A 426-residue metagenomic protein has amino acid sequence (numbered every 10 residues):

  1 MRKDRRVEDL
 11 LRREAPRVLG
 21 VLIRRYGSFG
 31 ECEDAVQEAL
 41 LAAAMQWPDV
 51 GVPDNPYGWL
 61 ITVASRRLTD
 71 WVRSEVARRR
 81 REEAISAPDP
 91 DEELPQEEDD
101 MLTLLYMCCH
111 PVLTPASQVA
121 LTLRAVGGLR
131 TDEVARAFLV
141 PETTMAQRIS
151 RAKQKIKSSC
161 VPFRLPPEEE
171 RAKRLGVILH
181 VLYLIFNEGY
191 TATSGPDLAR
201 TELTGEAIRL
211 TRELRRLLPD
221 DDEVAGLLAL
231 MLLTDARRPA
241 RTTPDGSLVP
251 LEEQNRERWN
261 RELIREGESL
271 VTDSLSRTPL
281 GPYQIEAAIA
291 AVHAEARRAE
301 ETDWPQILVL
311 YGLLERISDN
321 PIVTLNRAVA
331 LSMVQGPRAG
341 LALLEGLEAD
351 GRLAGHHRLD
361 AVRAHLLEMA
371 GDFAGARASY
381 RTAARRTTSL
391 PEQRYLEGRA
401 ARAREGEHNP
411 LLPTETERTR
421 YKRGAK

Functional and structural regions predicted by a protein language model:
M1-G20, G30, A172-H180, L184: A short, charge-rich alpha-helical start-of-domain segment used by transcription regulators
L10-G30, A42-Q46, Y106, H110 (+2 more regions): Amphipathic, Lys/Arg- and hydrophobic-enriched alpha-helical face
D34-L41, D54-R66: Structural recognition of an alpha-helix C-terminal capping motif at a helix-to-coil junction
G51, I61-E83: Arg/Lys-rich amphipathic alpha helix in sigma70-family domain 2
R79-E133, V140-G312: Amphipathic helix-loop-helix modules that constitute alpha-helical solenoid scaffolds
D235, R298-E301, V334, A370 (+1 more regions): Structural motif corresponding to the intra-repeat A-B loop/turn of tetratricopeptide repeats
